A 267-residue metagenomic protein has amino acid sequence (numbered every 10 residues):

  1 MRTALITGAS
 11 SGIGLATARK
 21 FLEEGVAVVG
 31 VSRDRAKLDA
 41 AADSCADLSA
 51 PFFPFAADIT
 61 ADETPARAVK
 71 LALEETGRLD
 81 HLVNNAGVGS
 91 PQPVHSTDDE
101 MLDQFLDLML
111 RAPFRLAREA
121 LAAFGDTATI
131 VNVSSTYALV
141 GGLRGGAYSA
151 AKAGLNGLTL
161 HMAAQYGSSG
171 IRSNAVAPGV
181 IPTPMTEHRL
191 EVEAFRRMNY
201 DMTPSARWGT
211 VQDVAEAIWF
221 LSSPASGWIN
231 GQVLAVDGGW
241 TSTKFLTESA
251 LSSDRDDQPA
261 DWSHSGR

Functional and structural regions predicted by a protein language model:
S10-G12: Conserved glycine-rich cofactor-binding loop
V83, G167, R172, I229-G231: Short, small/polar-rich loop/turn modules that mediate ligand/substrate recognition or access, typified
P93-V94, D98-L106, N199: Substrate-binding pocket helix/loop in short-chain dehydrogenase/reductase
A117, A151, T159: Active-site helix of classical SDR
A122, A164-S168, G227: Alpha-helical segment proximal to the catalytic Tyr-Lys
S135: Residue(s) in the substrate-gating loop at a strand-loop-helix junction that position the organic substrate next
A175, A194-I229, V236-G238, W262-R267: C-terminal helical subdomain
